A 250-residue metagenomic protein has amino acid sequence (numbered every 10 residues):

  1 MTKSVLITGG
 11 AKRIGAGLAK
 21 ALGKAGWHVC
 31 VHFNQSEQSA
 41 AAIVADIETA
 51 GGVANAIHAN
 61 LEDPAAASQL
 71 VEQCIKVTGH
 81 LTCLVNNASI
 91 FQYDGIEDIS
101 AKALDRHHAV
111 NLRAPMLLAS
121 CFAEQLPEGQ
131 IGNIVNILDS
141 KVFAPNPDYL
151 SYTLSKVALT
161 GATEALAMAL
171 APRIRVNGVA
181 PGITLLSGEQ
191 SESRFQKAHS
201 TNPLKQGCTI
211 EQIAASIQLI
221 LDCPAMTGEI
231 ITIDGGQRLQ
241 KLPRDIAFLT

Functional and structural regions predicted by a protein language model:
A11-R13: Conserved glycine-rich cofactor-binding loop
A25-A42: Conserved glycine-rich Rossmann-like NAD(P)H-binding loop of the short-chain dehydrogenase/reductase
Q69-K76, D94-D98, K102-A109, K197: Active-site Tyr-X3-Lys motif and surrounding loop/helix of classical short-chain dehydrogenase/reductase
E72, A101, V110-G129, A167-P172 (+2 more regions): Amphipathic alpha-helical dimer-interface segment in Rossmann-like NAD(P)H-dependent oxidoreductases
T82, I90, E97-M116, V135 (+3 more regions): Catalytic Tyr-X3-Lys loop
N133-A158, T163-A171, I183-T184: Catalytic loop of short-chain dehydrogenase/reductase
N202-I213: A conserved structural motif in NAD(P)-dependent oxidoreductases
E211-I233, R238: C-terminal substrate-recognition "lid" of short-chain dehydrogenase/reductases
